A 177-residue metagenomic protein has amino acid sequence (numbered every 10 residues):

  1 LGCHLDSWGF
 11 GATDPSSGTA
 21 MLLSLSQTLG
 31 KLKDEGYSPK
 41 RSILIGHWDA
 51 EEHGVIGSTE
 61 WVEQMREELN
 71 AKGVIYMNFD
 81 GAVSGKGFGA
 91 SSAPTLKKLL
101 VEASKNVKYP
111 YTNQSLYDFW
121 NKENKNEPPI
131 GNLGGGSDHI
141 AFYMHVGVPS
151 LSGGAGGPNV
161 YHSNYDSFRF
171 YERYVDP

Functional and structural regions predicted by a protein language model:
L1-V55, T59-E60: Alpha-helical metal-binding/catalytic segments enriched in His/Glu/Asp
W8-G18, G89, G131, D176-P177: Alpha-helix N-cap/helix-initiation motif
W48-D176: Metal-dependent peptidase/peptidase-like ectodomains
